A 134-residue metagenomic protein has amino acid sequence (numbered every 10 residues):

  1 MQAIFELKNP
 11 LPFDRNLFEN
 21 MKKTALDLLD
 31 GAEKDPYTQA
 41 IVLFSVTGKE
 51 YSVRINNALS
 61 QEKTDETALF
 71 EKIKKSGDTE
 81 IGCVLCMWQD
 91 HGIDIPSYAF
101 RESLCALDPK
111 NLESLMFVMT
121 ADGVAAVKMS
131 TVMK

Functional and structural regions predicted by a protein language model:
M1-L29, G77-K134: C-terminal binding/interaction regions
G31-P36: Short loop/turn motifs at secondary-structure junctions and domain boundaries
T38-V46: Short beta-strand scaffold segments in enzyme catalytic cores
K49-E50: Hydrophobic "anchor" residues
A58-K72: A short, polar/charged loop-to-alpha-helix boundary motif
